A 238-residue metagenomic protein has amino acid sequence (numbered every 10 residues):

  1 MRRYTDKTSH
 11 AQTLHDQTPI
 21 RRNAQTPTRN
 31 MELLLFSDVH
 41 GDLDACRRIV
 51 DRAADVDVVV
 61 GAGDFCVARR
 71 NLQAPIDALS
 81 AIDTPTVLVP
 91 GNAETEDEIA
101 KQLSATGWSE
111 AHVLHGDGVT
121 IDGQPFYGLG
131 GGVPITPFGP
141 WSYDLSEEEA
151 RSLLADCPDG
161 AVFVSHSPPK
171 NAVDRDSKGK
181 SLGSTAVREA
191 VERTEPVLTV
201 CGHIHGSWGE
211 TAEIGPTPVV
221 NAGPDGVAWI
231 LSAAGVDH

Functional and structural regions predicted by a protein language model:
R2-R3, K7-T8, Q12-R22, T26: Short polybasic linear motifs
N30-L34, V119-G128, G160-V162, A212-P218 (+1 more regions): Beta-strand-turn-beta hairpins that frame and shape the catalytic cleft of phosphate-ester-processing enzymes
F36-I121, A222-D225: Core catalytic region of metal-dependent phosphoesterases/phosphodiesterases, especially metallo-beta-lactamase-like
D38, V59, D64, G91 (+6 more regions): Divalent metal-coordination and catalytic microenvironments
H40-A45, C66-R70, N92-A100, T120 (+4 more regions): Active-site environment of divalent metal-dependent phosphoester hydrolases
G41, E94-A186: Conserved catalytic scaffold of divalent metal-dependent phosphoesterases
D57, D83, P158-D159, E195: Residue-level detector of structured alpha->beta connecting loops
S80, P85-V87, W108, H115 (+1 more regions): Conserved beta-sheet core of the metallophosphoesterase superfamily
